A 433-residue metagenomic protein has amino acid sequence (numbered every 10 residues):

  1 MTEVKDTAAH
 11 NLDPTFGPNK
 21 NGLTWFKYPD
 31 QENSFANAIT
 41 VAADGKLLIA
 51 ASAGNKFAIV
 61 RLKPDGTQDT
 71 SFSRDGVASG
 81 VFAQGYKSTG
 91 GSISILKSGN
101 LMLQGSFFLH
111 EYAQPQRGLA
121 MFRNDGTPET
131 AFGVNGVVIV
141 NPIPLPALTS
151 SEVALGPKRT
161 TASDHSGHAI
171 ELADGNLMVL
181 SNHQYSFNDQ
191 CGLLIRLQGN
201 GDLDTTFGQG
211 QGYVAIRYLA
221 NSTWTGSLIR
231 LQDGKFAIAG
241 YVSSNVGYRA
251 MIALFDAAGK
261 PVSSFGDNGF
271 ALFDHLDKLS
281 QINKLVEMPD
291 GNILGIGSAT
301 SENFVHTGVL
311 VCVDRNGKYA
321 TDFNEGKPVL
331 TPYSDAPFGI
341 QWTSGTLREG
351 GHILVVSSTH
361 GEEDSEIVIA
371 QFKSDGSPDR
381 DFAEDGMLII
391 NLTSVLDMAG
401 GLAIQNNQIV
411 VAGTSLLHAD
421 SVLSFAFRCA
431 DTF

Functional and structural regions predicted by a protein language model:
M1-F433: Extracytoplasmic mature domains of secreted or surface-exposed proteins
